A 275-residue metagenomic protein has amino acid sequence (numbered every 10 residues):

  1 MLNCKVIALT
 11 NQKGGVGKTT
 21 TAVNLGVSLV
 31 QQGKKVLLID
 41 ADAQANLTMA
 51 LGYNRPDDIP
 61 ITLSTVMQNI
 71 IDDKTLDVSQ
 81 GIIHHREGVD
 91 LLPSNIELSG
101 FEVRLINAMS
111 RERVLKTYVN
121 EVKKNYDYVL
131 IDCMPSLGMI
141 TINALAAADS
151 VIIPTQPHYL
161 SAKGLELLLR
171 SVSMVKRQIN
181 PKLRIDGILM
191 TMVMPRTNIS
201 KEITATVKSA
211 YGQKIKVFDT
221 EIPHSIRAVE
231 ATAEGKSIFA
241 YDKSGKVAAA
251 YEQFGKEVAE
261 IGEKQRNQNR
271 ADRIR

Functional and structural regions predicted by a protein language model:
M1-R275: P-loop NTP-binding core
